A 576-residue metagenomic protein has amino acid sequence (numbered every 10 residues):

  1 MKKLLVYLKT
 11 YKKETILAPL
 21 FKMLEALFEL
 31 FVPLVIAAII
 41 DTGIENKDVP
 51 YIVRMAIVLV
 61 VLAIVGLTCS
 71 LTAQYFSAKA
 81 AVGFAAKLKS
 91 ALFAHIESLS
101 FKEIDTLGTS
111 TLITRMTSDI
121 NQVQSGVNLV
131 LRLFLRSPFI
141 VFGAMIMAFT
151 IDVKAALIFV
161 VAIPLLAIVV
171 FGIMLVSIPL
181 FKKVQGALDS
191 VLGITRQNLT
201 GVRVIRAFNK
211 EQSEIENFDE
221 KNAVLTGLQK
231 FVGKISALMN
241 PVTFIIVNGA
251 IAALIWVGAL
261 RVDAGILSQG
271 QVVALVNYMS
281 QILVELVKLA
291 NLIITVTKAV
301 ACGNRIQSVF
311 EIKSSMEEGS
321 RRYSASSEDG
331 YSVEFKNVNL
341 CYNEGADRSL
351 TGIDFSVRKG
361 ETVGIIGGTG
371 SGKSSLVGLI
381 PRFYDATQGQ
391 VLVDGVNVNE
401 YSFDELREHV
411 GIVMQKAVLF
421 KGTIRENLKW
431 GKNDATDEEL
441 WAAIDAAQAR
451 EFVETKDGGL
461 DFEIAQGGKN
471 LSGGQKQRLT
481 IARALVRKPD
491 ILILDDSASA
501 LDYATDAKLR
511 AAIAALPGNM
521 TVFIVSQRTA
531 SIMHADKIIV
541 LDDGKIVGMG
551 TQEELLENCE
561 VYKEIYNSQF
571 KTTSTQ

Functional and structural regions predicted by a protein language model:
K9, T15-T72, F76, F149-K154 (+1 more regions): Transmembrane helix-loop-helix hairpins at lipid-water interfaces of multipass membrane proteins, especially the type-1
T10-K13, S98-K102, S118-L131, L135 (+7 more regions): An intracellular "coupling" helix at the cytosolic face of ABC transporter transmembrane type-1 domains
L20, L24, F28-V32, I57 (+6 more regions): Hydrophobic alpha-helical transmembrane segments of ABC transporter permease domains
D48-R54, M147-V161, L175, F231-R305 (+1 more regions): Helix-loop-helix
I96, F218, I306, F335-N337: Conserved catalytic Walker-motif region of ABC-type ATPase nucleotide-binding domains
S314-E328: Pre-NBD coupling/linker segments of ABC/ABC-like ATPases
S326-Q576: ABC-type nucleotide-binding domain
